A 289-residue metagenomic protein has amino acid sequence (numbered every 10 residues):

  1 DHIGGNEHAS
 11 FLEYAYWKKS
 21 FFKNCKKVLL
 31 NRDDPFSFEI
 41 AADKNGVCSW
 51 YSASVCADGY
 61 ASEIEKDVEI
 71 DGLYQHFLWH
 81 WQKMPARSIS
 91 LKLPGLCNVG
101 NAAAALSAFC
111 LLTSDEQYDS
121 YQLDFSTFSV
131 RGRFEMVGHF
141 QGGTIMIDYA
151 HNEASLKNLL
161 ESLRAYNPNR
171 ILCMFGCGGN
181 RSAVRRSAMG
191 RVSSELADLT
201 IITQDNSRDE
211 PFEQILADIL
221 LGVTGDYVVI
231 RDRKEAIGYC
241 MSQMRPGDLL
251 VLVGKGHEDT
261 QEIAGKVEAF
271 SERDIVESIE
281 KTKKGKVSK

Functional and structural regions predicted by a protein language model:
D1-I40, L156: Flexible active-site lid/hinge loop adjacent to a nucleotide/diphosphate and Mg2+-phosphate binding pocket
D1-N6, F38-R87, S126-V137: Extended acidic/charged loop-beta regions that coordinate divalent cations and stabilize anionic phosphate/carboxylate
A15, G95-N98: Short-chain dehydrogenase/reductase
R32-F36, A53-S54, H257: Short, polar loop motifs at secondary-structure junctions
N45-V47, M84, C97, S107-L123 (+1 more regions): ATP-dependent carboxylate-amine ligase
S88-L96: A short glycine-threonine-serine/GTX helix/turn-capping micro-motif
N101: Nucleotide/phosphate-binding loop and acidic/charged catalytic motifs in nucleotide-binding or -utilizing enzymes
